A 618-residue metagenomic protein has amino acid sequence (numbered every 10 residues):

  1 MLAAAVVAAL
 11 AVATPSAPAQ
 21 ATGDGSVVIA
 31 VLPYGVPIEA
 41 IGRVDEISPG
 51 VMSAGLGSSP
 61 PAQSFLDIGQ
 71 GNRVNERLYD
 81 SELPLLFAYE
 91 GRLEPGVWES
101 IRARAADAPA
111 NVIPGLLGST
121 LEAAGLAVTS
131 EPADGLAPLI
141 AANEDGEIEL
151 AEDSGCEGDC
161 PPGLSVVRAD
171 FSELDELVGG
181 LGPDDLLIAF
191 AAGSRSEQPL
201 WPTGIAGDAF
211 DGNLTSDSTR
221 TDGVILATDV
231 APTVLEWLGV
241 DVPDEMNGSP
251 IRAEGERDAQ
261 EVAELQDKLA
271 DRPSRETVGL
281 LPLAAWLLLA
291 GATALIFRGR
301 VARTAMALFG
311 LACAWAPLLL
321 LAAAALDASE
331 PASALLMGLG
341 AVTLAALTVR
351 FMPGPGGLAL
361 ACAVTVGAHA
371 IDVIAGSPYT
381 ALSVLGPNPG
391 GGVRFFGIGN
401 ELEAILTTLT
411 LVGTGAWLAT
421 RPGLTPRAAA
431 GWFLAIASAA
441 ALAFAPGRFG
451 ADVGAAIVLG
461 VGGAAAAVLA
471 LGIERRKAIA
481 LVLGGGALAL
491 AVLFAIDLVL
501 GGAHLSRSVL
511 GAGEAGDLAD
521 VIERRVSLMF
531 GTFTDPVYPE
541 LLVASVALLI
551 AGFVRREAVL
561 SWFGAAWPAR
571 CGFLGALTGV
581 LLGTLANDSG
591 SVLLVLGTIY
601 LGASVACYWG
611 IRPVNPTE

Functional and structural regions predicted by a protein language model:
A17-S274: Soluble extramembrane regions of membrane proteins in the secretory/endomembrane system
V178, L187, I436-S438, A455-V492 (+1 more regions): Hydrophobic alpha-helical segments of polytopic membrane proteins
G255, G299-W315, P353-T365, L424-L434 (+2 more regions): Membrane-interfacial loop-to-transmembrane alpha-helix junctions, especially the N-terminal start
A263-G390, L402-R421: Core alpha-helical transmembrane segments of integral membrane proteins
L269-G279, G386-T408, R448, L510-E540: Short aromatic-rich membrane-water interface segments that cap or initiate transmembrane helices in multi-pass membrane
A285-T293, L336-P353, I398-A419, V458-I473 (+2 more regions): Hydrophobic cores of alpha-helical transmembrane segments in multi-pass inner/ER membrane proteins, independent
L318-A334, A440-G460, R555-L601: Membrane-water interface signatures at transmembrane helix termini and the short loops that connect adjacent helices
A322, I371-L385, F449, V453-A456 (+1 more regions): Membrane-helix interface motif
